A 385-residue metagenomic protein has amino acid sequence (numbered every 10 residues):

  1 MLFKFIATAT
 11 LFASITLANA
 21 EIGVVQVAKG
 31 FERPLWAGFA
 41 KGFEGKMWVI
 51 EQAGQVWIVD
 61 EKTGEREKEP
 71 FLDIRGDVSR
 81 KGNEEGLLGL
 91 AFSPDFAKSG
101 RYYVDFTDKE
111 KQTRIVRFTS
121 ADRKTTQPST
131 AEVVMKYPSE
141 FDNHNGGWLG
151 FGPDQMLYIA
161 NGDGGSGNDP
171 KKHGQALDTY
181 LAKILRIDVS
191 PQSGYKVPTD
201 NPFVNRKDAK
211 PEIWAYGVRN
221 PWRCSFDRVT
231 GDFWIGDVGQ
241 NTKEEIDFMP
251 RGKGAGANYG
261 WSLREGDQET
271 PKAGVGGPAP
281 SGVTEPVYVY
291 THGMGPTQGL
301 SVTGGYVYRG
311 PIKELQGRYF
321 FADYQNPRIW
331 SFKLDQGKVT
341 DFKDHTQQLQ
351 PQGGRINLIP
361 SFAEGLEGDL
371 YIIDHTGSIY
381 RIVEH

Functional and structural regions predicted by a protein language model:
A20, G42, I50-A53, E85-L87 (+3 more regions): Beta-propeller domain segments
Q26-E32, L72-R75, K81-G82, M135-F141 (+4 more regions): Surface loop/turn motifs at the tips and blade-to-blade linkers of beta-strand repeat domains
K46-V49, Y102-V104, L157-I159, D232-I235 (+2 more regions): Hydrophobic beta-strand segments that make up the repeating blades of beta-propeller and related beta-repeat
W48-L72, R123: Beta-propeller domains
R66-F92: Blade-loop segments of beta-propeller domains
R114-G150: Asp-box/WD-like beta-propeller blade repeats and closely related beta-sheet repeat scaffolds
V218, K338-L366: Conserved blade-ending motifs and adjacent loop-strand segments that build the rim/top face of beta-propeller domains
S361-H385: Blade-level signature of beta-propeller repeat domains, shared across WD40, Kelch, NHL, RCC1 and BNR/Asp-box propellers
